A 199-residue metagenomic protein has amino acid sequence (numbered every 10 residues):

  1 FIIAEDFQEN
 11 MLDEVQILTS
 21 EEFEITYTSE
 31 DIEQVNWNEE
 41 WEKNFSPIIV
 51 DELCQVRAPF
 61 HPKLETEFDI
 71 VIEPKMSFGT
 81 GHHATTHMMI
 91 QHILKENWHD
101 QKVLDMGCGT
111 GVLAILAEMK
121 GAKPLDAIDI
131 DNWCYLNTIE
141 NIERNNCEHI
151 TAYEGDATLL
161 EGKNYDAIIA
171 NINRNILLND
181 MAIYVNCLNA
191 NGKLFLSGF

Functional and structural regions predicted by a protein language model:
F1-L64: N-terminal auxiliary segments of SAM/dcSAM-dependent transferases
E52, Q101, N191-G192: Surface-exposed loop/turn positions
H61, I90-L94, V185: Generic structural signal for well-ordered alpha-helical scaffold segments
P62-T66, L160-K163: Short loop/helix-cap segments at secondary-structure boundaries that form the rim of catalytic
K63, G79, N175: Active-site beta-alpha loop architecture of Rossmann-like, nucleotide-cofactor-dependent enzymes
F68-P74: A short, charged helix-loop
M76, T80-E161: Conserved SAM/SAH cofactor-binding pocket of Class I
I130-F199: S-adenosylmethionine
